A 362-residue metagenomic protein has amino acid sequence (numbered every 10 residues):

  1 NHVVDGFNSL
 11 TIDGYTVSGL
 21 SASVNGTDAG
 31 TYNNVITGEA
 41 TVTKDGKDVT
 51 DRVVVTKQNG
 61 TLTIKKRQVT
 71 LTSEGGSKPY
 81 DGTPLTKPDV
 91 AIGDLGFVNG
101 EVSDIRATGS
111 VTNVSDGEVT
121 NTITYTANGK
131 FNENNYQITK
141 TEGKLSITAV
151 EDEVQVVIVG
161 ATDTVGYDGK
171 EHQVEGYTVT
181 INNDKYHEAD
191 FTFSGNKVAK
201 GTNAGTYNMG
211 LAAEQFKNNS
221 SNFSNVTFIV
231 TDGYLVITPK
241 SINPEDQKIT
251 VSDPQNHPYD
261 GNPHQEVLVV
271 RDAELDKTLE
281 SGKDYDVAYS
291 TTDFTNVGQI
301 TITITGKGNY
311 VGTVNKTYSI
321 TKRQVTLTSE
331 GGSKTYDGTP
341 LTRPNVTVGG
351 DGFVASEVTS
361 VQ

Functional and structural regions predicted by a protein language model:
N1-Q362: Solvent-exposed beta-strand/loop surfaces, strongest in extracytoplasmic domains of secreted and cell-surface proteins
